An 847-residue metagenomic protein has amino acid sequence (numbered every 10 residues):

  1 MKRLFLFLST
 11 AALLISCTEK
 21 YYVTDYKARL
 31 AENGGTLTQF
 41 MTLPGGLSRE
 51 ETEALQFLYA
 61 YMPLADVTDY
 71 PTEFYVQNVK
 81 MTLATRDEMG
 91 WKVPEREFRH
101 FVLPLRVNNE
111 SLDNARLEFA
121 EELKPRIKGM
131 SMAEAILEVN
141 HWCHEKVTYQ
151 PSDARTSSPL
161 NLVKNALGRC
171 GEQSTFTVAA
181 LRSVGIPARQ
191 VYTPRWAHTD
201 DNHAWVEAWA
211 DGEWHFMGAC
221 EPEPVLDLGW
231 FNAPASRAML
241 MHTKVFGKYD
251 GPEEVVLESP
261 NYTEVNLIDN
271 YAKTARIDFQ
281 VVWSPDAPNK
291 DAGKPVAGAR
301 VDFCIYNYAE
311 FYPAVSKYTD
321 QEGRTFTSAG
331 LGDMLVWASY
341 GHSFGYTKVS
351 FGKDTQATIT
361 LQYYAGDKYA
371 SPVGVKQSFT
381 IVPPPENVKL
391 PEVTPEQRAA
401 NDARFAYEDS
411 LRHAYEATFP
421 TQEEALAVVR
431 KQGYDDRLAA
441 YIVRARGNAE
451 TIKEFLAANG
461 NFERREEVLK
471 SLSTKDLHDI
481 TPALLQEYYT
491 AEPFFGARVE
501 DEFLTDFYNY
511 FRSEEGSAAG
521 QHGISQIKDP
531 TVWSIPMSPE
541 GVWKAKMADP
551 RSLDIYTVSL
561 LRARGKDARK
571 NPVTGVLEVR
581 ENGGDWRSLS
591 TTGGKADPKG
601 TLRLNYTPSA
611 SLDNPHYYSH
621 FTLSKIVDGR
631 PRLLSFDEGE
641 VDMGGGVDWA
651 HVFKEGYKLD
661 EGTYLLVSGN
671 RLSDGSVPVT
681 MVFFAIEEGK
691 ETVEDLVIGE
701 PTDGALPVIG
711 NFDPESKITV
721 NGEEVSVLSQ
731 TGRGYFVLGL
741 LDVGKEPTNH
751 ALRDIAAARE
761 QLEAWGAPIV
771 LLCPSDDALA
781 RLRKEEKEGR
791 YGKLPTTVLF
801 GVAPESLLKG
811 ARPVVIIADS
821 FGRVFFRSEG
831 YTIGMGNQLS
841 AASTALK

Functional and structural regions predicted by a protein language model:
E19-D25, P125-R126, M130, A135-H141 (+11 more regions): Hydrophobic/aromatic-rich core segments of domains that either
T24-G168, D201, G298, A399-A400 (+1 more regions): Secondary-structure boundary elements
A275-K294, G600-D613: A short, amphipathic beta-strand motif
A297-K317, G341, Y618-A650: Short amphipathic beta-strand segments in non-cytosolic proteins
Q321-S343, V349-G352, R437, R444-R446 (+4 more regions): Short Pro-Gly-centered beta-turn/loop motif in secreted/extracellular proteins
H342-G366, L672-G699: Structured interaction patches on ligand/partner-binding surfaces of diverse proteins
S726-I755, P768-V770: Short active-site neighborhood of thiol/selenol oxidoreductases, capturing the structured segment around
R783-I816: Short, internal strand/loop/helix patches that form the active-site neighborhood or redox-interaction surface
